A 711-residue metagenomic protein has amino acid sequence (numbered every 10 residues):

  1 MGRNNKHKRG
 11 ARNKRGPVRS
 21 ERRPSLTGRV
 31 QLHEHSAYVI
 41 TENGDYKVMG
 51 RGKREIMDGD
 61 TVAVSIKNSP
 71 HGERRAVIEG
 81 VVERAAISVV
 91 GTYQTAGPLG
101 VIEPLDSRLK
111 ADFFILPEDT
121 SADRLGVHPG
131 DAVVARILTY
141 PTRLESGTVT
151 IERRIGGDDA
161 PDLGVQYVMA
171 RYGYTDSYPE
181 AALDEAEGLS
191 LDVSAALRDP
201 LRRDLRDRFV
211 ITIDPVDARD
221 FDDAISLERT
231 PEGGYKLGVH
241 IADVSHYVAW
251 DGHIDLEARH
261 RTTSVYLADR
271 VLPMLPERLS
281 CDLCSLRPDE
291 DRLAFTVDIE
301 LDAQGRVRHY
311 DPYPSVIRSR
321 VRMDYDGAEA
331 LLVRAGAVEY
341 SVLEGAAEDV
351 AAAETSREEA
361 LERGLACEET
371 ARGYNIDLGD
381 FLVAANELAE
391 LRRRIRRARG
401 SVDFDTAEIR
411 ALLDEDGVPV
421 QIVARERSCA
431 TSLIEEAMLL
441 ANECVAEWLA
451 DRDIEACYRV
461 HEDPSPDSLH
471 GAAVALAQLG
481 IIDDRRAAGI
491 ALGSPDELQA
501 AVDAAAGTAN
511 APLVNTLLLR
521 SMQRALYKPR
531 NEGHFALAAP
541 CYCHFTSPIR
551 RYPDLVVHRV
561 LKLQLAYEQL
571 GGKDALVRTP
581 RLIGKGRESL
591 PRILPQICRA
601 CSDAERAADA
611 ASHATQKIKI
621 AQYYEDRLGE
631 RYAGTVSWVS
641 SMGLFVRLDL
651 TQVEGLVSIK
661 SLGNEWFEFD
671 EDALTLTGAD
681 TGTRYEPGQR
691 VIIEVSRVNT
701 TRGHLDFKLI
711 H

Functional and structural regions predicted by a protein language model:
G2-G238, S245-A294, R322-M323, G327-A330 (+3 more regions): Charge-lined substrate channels and their catalytic hotspots, especially those that engage the 3′ end of RNA
R3, E118-T120, A135, R153 (+3 more regions): Feature marking long nucleic-acid-engaging regions of large polymerase/nuclease enzymes
R23, C444, E462, P466-H470 (+1 more regions): Structured C-terminal cores of nucleic-acid metabolism proteins
T27-R29, T92, A224-S226, D298 (+4 more regions): Short, surface-exposed charged micro-motifs
G44-Y46, P98, S107-K110, G233-G234 (+7 more regions): Short acidic/polar mixed-charge low-complexity motifs
G59, G130, I151, I213 (+5 more regions): A residue-level signal for conserved active-site and pocket-lining positions in enzyme catalytic cores
S69-P70, T139-T142, G157, V244-H246 (+5 more regions): Conserved nucleotide-binding/hydrolysis micro-motifs of P-loop NTPases
R74, L144-G147, P161, F209 (+15 more regions): Helical mechanochemical/support elements of P-loop NTPase systems and associated helical scaffolds
